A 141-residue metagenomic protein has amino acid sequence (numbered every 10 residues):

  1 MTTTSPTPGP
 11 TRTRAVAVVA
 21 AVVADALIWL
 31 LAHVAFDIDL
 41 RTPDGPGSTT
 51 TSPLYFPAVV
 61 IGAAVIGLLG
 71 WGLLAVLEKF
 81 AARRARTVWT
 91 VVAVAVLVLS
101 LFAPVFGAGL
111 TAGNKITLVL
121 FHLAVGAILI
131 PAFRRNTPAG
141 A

Functional and structural regions predicted by a protein language model:
M1-P8, N136-A141: Short, charged juxtamembrane terminal tails flanking transmembrane helices
P8-H33: N-terminal signal-anchor transmembrane alpha helix
P10, R14, A75-L97: Internal alpha-helical transmembrane segments of multi-pass membrane proteins
A17, A26, L123-A141: Membrane-water interface at the C-terminal end of transmembrane alpha helices
A26, A95-V105: Aromatic-anchored segments of alpha-helical transmembrane domains
L40-Y55: Perimembrane loop-to-helix junctions flanking transmembrane segments
I61-A75: Hydrophobic alpha-helical transmembrane segments
F102-I116: Membrane-helix boundary connector in multi-pass membrane proteins
